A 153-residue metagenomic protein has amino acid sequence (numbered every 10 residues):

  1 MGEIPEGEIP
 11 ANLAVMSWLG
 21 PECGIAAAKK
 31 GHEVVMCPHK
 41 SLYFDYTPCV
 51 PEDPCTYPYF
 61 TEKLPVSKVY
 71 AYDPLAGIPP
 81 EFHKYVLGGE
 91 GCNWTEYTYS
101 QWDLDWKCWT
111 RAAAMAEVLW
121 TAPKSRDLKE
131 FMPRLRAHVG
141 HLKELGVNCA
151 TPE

Functional and structural regions predicted by a protein language model:
M1-E153: Substrate-binding groove of N-acetylhexosamine-processing glycoside hydrolases
